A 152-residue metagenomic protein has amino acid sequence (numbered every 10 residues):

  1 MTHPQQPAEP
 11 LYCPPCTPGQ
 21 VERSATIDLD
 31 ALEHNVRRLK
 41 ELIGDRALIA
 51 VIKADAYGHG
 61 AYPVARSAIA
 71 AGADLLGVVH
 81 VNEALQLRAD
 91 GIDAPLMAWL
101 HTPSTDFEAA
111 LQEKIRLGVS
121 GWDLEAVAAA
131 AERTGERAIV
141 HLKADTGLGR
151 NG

Functional and structural regions predicted by a protein language model:
T2-P18: N-terminal amphipathic/basic leader segments beginning at the initiator methionine
Y12-C13, G19, R23-I27, A31-H34 (+1 more regions): Active-site-proximal beta-alpha core segment in soluble small-molecule metabolic enzymes
